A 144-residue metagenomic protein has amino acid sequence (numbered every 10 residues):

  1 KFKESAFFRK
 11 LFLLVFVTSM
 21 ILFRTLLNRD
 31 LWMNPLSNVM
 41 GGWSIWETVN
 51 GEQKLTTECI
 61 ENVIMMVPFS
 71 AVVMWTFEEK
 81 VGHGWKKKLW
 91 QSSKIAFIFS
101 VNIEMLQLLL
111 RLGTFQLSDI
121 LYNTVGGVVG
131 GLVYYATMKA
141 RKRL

Functional and structural regions predicted by a protein language model:
K1-L112, L117, V128-L144: Bulky hydrophobic segments
